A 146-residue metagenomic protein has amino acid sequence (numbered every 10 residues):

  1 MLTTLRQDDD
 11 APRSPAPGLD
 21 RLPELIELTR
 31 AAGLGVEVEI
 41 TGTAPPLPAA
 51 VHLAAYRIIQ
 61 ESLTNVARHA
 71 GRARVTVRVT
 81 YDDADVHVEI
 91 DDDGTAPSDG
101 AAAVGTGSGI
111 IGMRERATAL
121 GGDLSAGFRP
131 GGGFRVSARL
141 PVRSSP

Functional and structural regions predicted by a protein language model:
M1-P146: Glycine-rich ATP/GTP-binding catalytic cores of kinases/NTPases
